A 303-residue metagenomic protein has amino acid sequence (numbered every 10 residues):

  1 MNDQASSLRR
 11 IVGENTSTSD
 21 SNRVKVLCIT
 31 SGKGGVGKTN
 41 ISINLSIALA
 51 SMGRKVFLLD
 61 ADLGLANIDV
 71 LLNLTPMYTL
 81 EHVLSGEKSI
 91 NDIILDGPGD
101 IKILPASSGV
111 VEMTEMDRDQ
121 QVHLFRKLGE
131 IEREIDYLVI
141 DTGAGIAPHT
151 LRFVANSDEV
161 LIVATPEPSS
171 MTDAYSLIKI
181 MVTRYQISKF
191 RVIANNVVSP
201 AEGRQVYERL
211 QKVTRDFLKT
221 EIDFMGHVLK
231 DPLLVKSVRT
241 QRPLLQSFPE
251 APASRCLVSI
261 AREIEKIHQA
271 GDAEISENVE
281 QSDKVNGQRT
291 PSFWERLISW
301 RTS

Functional and structural regions predicted by a protein language model:
M1-K33: Extreme N-terminal, non-catalytic leader segments that precede Walker-type/kinase nucleotide-binding cores
V26-I90: Walker A/P-loop NTP-binding active-site region of P-loop NTPases, recognizing the glycine-rich GxxxxGKT/S
A61-R133, V238-T240: P-loop/Walker-type NTP enzyme "switch/lid" segment
F125, M171-Q186: Conserved C-terminal guanine-recognition region of P-loop GTPase G domains, centered on the G4
K127-E134, A147-S169: Inter-motif core of Ras-like GTPase G domains
T165-P166, F190-R204, H227-L234, S247-P249: G-domain G4 guanine-recognition motif of GTPases
L218-L245, L257: Beta-strand-loop-alpha "switch" segments that mediate conformational coupling across diverse proteins
R239-R242, F248-S303: P-loop NTP-binding site
